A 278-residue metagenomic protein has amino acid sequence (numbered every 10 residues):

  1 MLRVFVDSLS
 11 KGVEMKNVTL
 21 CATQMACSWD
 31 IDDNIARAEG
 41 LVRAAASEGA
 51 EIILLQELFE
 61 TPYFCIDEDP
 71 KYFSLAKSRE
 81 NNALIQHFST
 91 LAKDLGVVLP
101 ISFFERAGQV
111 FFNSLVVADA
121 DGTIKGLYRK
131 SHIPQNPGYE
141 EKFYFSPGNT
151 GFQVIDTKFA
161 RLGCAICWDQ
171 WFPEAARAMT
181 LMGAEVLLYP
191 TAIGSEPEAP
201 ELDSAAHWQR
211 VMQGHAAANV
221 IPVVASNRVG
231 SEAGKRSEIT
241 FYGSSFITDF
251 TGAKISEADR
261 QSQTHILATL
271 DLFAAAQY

Functional and structural regions predicted by a protein language model:
V4-E14: Short, Lys/Arg-enriched N-terminal segments with co-localized hydrophobic residues within the first ~10-30 amino acids
M15-L20, V154-G163, V186: Beta-strand-turn-beta hairpins that frame and shape the catalytic cleft of phosphate-ester-processing enzymes
L20, V117-K125, I247-I255: Short, glycine-anchored, charge-dense loop/turn motifs used at functional sites
I31, G40-D121, K125-L127, I193-G214 (+1 more regions): Cys-nucleophile CN-hydrolase/nitrilase-fold catalytic domain and related Cys-dependent amidase chemistry that acts on
E80-V98, R161, C167-H265: CN hydrolase (nitrilase-like) catalytic-core segments centered on the catalytic cysteine and neighboring Lys/Glu
I101-F103, S114-V117, Q153, S245-I247 (+1 more regions): Short beta-strand scaffold segments in enzyme catalytic cores
S114, L127-R129, Y189, E257 (+1 more regions): Residue-level detector of high-confidence beta-strand sites
K130-Y144, S262-Y278: A short, polar/charged loop-to-alpha-helix boundary motif
